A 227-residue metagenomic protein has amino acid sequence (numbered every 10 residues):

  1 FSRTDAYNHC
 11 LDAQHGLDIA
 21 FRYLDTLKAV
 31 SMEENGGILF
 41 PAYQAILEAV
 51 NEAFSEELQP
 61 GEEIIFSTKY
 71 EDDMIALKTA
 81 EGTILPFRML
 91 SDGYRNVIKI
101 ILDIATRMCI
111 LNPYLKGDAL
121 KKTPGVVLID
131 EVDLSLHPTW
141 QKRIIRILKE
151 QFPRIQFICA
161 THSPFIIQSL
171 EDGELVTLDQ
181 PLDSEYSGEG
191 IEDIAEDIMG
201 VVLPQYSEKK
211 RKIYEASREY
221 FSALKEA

Functional and structural regions predicted by a protein language model:
F1-E57, I191, A195-I198: Coupling/switch segment of ABC-type P-loop NTPase heads
I38-I46, N96, W140, K212: Soluble or luminal CAZymes and related metallo-dependent hydrolases
Q44, E185-E189, R211-Y214: Alpha-helix N-cap/helix-start motif at coil-to-helix transitions, marked by capping-box chemistry
E48, L102, T106, E215-S222: Generic structural signal for well-ordered, non-membrane alpha-helices
E56-I64, I110-N112: Surface-exposed helix-capping loop/turn segments at secondary-structure junctions
P60-L77: Long, charged, glycine-rich C-terminal linkers/tails
D72-Q205: Switch/communication elements of ASCE P-loop NTPase nucleotide-binding domains
S207-A227: C-terminal alpha-helical "lid" subdomain
